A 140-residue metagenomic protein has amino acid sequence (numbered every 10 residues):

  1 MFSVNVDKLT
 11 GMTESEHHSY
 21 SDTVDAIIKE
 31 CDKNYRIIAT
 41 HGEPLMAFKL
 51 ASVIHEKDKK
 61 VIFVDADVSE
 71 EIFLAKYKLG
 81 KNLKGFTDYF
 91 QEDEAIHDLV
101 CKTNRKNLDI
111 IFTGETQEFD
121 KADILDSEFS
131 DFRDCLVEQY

Functional and structural regions predicted by a protein language model:
F2-T40: C-terminal boundary of histidine-terminating zinc-finger modules
T10-G11, K84-T87, E118-L125: Flexible beta-alpha connector loops of hexameric P-loop NTPases
T13, C31-E94: Walker A/P-loop NTP-binding active-site region of P-loop NTPases, recognizing the glycine-rich GxxxxGKT/S
H17-V24, L83, F90-D93, H97 (+1 more regions): Amphipathic alpha-helical transducer elements in NTP-driven molecular machines
I28-D32, I54, C101-N104, C135-Q139: Conserved catalytic network of the ASCE P-loop NTPase/AAA+ motor domain
K60-I62, K106-D109, V137-Y140: Loop/turn-to-beta-strand initiation segments
T87-Q117: Nucleotide-state-sensitive switch-loop elements of NTP-binding domains
V100, T113-Y140: Phosphate-binding/switch loop-helix module in NTP-utilizing enzymes
